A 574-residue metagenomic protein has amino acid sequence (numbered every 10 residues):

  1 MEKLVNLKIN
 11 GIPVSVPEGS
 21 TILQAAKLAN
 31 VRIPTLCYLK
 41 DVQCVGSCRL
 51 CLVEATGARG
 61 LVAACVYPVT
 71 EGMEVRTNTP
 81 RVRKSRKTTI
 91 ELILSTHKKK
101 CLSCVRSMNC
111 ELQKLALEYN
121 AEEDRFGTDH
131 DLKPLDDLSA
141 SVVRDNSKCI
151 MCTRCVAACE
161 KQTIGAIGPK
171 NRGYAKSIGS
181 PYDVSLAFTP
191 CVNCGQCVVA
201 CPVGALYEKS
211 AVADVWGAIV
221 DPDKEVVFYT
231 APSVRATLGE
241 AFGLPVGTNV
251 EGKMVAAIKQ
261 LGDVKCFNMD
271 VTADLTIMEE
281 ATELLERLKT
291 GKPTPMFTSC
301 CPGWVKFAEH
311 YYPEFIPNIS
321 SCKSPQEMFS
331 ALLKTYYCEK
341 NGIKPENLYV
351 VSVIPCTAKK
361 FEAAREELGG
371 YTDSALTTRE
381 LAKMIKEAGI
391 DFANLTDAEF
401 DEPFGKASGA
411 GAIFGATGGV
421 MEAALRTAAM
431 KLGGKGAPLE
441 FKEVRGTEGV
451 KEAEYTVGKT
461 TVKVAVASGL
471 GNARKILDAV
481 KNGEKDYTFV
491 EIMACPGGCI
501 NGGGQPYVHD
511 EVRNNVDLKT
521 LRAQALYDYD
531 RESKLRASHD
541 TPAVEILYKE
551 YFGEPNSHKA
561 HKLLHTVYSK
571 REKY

Functional and structural regions predicted by a protein language model:
E2-N6, P13-G72, N78, V82 (+1 more regions): Iron-sulfur-associated redox domains of electron-transfer enzymes in respiratory and anaerobic energy metabolism
K3, K148-M151, V199-G204: Short, charged, low-hydrophobicity "junction" segments
K8-G11, C159: Long terminal accessory regions outside catalytic cores
R49-N193, L206-E225: Fe-S ferredoxin-like electron-transfer domains and their immediately adjacent linker/connector regions across
G195-S210, K259: Phosphate/diphosphate-binding loops
